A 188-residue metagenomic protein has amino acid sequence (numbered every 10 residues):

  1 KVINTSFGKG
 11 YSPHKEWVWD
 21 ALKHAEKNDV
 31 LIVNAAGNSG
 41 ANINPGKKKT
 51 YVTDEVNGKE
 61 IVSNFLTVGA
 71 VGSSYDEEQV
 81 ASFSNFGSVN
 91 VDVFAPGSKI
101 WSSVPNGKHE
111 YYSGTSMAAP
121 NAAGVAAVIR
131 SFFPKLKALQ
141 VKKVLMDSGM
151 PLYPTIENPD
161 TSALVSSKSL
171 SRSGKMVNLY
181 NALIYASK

Functional and structural regions predicted by a protein language model:
K1-F7, E16, N28, S63-T67 (+1 more regions): C-terminal subdomain of the subtilisin-like protease fold in secreted/lumenal serine endopeptidases
T5-D92, K99-A119: Substrate-binding/specificity loop regions of serine endopeptidase catalytic domains, predominantly subtilases
K23, A123-G124, Y180: A broad detector of short, well-ordered amphipathic alpha-helices that serve as recognition/interaction surfaces
P45, A122-G124, L170, A186: Short, function-defining helix-loop hinge/capping sites that tune catalysis or transport
F94-P96, S148: Alpha/beta-hydrolase-fold catalytic nucleophile elbow
M117-L136: Short, small-residue alpha-helix embedded
